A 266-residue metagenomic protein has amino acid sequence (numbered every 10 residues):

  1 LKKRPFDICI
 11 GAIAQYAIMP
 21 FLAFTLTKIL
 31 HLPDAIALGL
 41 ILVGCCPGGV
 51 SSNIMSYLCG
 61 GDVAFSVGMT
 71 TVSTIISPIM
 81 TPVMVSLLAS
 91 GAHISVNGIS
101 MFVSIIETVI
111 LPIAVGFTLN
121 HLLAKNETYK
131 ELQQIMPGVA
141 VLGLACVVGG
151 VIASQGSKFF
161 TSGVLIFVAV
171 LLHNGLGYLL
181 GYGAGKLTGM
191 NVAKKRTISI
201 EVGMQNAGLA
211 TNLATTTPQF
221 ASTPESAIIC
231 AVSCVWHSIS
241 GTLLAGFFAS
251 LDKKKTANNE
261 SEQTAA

Functional and structural regions predicted by a protein language model:
L1-A266: Alpha-helical transmembrane segments of multi-pass small-molecule/ion transporters
